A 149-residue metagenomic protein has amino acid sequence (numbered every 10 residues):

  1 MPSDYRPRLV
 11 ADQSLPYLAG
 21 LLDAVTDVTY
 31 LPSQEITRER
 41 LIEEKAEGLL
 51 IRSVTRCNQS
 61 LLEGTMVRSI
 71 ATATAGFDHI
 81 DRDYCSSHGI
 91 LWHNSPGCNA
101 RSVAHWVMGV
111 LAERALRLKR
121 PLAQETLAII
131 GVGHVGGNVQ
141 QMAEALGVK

Functional and structural regions predicted by a protein language model:
M1-A46, V135, V139, G147: N-terminal glycine-/charge-rich "phosphate-binding" loop or analogous flexible N-terminal tail
P7-R8, L91, T126: Charged active-site motifs of nucleotide-sugar-dependent glycosyltransferases
A11-Q13, R52-S53, A73, I130: Replace "coordinates the UDP/GDP/TDP-sugar" with "coordinates nucleotide-activated sugar donors
A24-T26, T65-M66, H88, L146: Short, structured coil segments at secondary-structure junctions
E43, C85-S87, A145: Residues at the C-terminal ends
E47-R120: Phosphate/diphosphate ligand-binding glycine-rich loop within oxidoreductases
K119-K149: Rossmann-like dinucleotide/phosphate-binding beta-alpha-beta segment
